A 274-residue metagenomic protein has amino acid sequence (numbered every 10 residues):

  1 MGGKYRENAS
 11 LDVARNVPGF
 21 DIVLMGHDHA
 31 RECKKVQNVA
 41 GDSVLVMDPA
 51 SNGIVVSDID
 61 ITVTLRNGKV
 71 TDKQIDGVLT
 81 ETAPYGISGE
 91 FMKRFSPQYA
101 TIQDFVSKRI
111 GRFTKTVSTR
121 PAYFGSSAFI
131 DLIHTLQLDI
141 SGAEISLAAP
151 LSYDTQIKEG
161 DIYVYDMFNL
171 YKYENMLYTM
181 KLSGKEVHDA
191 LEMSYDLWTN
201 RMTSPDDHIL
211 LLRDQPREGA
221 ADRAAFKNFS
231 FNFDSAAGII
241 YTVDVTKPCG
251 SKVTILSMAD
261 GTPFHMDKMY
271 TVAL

Functional and structural regions predicted by a protein language model:
M1-A100, A128: Functional cores that coordinate and move charged inorganic groups
M1-G3, G89-F105, H188, E192-R201 (+1 more regions): Short N-terminal signal/transit or membrane-insertion segments and the immediately adjacent low-complexity/disordered
Y5-E7, T119-S126, R213-E218: Short N-terminal helix-initiation segments at or just after the protein's N-terminus
A9-A14, I22-D28, R109-K115, A143-L147 (+3 more regions): Generic detector of short, locally flexible boundary/turn motifs and exposed helical patches
P18, C33, G41, V46 (+8 more regions): Generic preference for hydrophobic/aromatic residues in regular secondary structure cores
N38, S43-V44, S127, D131-L274: Feature captures C-terminal
T62-I162, L170, T246-P248, D267: A short C-terminal boundary segment appended to hydrolase-like catalytic domains
